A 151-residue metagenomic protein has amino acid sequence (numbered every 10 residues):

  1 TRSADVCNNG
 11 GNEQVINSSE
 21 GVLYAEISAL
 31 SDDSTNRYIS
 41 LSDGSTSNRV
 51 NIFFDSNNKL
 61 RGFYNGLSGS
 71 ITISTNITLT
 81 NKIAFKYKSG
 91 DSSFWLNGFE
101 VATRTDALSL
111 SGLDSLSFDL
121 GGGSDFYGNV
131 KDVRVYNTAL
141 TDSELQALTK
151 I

Functional and structural regions predicted by a protein language model:
T1-G11, Y24-L30, F54, T80-I83 (+3 more regions): Catalytic cores of nucleotide-enabled group-transfer and carboxylate-activating enzymes in metabolic and assembly-line
T1-S19, D32-T35, V101, K131-I151: Extended recognition patches within non-cytosolic domains
I16-L30, V50, N81, V130-V133: A carbohydrate-recognition surface predominantly in extracellular/luminal proteins
I16-S18, D32, N76-T78, S109-S111: Surface-exposed coil/turn segments at beta-strand junctions on protein surfaces, enriched
R37-R61: Glycan-recognition/cleft segments
S40, S93-W95, R134: Beta-strand signatures of extracellular beta-sandwich domains
F53-A107: Extracellular glycan-interaction surfaces
T103-N129: Flexible glycan-contacting loops in extracellular carbohydrate-active proteins
